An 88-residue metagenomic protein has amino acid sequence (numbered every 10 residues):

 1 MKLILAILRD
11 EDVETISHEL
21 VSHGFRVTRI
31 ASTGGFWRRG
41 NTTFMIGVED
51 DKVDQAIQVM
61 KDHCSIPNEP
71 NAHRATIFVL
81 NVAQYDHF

Functional and structural regions predicted by a protein language model:
M1-F88: Positively charged, small/polar-rich N-terminal and surface patches that mediate targeting and assembly and bind
